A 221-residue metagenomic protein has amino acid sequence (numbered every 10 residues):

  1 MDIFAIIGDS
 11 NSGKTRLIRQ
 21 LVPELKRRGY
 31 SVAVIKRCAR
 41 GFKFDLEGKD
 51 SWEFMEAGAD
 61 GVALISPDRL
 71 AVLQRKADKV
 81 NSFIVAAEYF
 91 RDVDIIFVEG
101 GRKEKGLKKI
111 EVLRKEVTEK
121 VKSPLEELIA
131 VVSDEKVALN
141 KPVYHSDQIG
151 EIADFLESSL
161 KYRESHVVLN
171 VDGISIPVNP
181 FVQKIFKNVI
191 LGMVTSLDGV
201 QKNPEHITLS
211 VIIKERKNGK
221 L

Functional and structural regions predicted by a protein language model:
M1-I3: Pre-Walker A (Motif I) flank of P-loop NTPase domains
I6: Hydrophobic anchor at the beta1->P-loop junction of P-loop NTPases
D9: P-loop (Walker A) phosphate-binding loop of NTP-binding proteins
K14: Conserved lysine of the Walker
Q20-D78: N-terminal phosphate/diphosphate-binding loop that engages ATP/GTP or pyrophosphate donors across diverse enzyme folds
Q74-E104: Phosphate-binding/switch loop-helix module in NTP-utilizing enzymes
D94-I95, S133-L221: C-terminal accessory "lid"/substrate-recognition subdomains
I95-E99, K109-R114, E127-D134: Short, hydrophobic beta-strand segments that form beta-sheet elements in well-ordered domains
